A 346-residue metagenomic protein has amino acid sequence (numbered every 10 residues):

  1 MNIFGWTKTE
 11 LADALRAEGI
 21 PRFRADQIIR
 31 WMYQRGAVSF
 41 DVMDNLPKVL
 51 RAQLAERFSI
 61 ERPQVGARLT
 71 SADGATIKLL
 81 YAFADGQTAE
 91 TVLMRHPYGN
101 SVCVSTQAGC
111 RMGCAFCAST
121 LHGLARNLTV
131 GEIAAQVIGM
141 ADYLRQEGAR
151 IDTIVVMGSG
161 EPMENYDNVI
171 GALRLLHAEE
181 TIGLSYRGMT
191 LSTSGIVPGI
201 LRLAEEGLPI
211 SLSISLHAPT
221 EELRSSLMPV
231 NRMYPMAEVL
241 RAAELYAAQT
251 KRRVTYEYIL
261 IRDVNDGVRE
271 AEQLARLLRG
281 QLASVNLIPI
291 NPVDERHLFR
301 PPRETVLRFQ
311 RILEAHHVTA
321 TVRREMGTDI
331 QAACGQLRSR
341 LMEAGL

Functional and structural regions predicted by a protein language model:
M1-Q87, E244-R253, Y258-L346: Auxiliary Fe-S-binding modules of radical SAM enzymes
S71, S105-T106, S119, S192 (+1 more regions): Short linear Ser/Thr-Pro motifs
A72, A84, R95-P97, G195 (+1 more regions): A generic beta-sheet turn/junction motif
A75, N100, R150-T153: Exposed loop/turn and edge beta-strand positions of beta-sandwich/beta-sheet ligand-binding modules
T88-L93: A short loop-to-beta-strand scaffold at the N-terminal edge of the catalytic core in hydrolase folds
R95-I138: Canonical Radical SAM [4Fe-4S] cluster-binding loop centered on the CxxxCxxC motif and its immediate flanking residues
A141-A320: Conserved AdoMet/S-adenosylmethionine-binding subsite of the radical SAM
